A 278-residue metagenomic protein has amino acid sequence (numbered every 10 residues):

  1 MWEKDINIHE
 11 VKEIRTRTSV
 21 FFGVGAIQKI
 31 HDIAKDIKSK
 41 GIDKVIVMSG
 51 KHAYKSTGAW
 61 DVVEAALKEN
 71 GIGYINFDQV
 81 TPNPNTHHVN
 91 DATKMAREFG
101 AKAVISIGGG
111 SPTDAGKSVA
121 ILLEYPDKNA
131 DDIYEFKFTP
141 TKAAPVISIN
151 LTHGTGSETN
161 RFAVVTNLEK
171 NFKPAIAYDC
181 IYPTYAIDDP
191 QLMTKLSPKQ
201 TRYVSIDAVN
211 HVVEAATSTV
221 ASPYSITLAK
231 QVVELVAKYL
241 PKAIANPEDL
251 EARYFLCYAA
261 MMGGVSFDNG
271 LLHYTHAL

Functional and structural regions predicted by a protein language model:
M1-A103: ATP/NTP phosphate-donor binding region
T18, E124-A221: A glycine/threonine-rich phosphate-anchoring loop and its flanking beta-alpha core in nucleotide/phosphate-binding
V62-V63, D91-T93, P112-P126, T159-N160: Short Gly/Thr/Asp-enriched flexible loops that form oxyanion-binding sites at enzyme active sites
V80-P84, I107-S111, L271-T275: Active-site nucleophile and cofactor-binding loops and adjacent substrate-binding regions of central metabolic enzymes
A101-K117, L151-S157: Glycine/serine-rich anion-binding loops at beta->alpha junctions that coordinate negatively charged ligand groups
A215-L278: Active-site segments that bind and position negatively charged phosphate/pyrophosphate groups
